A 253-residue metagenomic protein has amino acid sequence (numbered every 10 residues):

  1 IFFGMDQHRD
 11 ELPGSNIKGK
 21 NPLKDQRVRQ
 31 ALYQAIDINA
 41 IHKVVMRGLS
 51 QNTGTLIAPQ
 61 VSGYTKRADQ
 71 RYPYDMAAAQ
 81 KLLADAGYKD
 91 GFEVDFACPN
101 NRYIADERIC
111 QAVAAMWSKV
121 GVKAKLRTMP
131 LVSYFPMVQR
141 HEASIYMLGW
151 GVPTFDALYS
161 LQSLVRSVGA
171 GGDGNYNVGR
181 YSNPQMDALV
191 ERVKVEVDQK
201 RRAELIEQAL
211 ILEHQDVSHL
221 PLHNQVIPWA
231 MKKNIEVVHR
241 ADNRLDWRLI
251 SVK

Functional and structural regions predicted by a protein language model:
I1-V45, Q51, V61-S218, S251-K253: Extracytoplasmic/periplasmic ligand-capture domains
G54-L56: Extracytoplasmic/secretory soluble proteins
D173, W229-K253: Long beta-strand-rich cores associated with HINT superfamily self-processing modules
L222: Glycine-rich and polybasic anion-binding loops at the starts of cofactor/ligand-binding domains
Q225: Short, loop-centered acidic/histidine patches that primarily coordinate divalent metals
